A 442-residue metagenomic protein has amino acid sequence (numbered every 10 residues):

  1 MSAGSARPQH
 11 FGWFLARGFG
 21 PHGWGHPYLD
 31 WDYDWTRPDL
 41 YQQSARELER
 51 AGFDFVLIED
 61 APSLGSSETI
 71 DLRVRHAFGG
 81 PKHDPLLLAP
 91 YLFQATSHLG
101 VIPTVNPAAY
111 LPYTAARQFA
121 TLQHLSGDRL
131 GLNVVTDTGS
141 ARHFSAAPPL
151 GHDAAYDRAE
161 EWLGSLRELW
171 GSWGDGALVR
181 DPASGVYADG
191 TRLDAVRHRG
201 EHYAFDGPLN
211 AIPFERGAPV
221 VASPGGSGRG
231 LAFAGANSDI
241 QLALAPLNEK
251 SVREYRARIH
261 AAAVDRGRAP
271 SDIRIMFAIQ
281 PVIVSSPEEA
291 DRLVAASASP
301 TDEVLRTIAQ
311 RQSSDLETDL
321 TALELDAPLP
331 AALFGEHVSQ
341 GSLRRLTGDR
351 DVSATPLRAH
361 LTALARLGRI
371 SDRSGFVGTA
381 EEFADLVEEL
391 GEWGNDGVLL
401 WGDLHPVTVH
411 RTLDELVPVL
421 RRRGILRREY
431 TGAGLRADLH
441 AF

Functional and structural regions predicted by a protein language model:
S2-A95, R216-P219, A433: N-terminal beta1-alpha1-beta2 module of alpha/beta enzyme domains
S2-F19, A154-E215, K250-E389, R421-F442: An alpha-helical appendage that flanks or caps ligand/catalytic pockets
A3-A6, E49-R50, P90-S97, Q123-R129 (+3 more regions): Acidic (Asp/Glu)-rich catalytic clusters
Q9-W13, V56-I58, L99-V105, D128-V134 (+4 more regions): Hydrophobic faces of well-ordered beta-strands that scaffold small-molecule active sites in alpha/beta enzyme cores
F11, L48, G52, L92 (+8 more regions): Conserved, mostly hydrophobic/aromatic
W24-D39, P103-Y113, P149, D153 (+3 more regions): Active-site mouth loops of central-metabolism enzymes
D71-V101, V264-R266, T412-Y430: Alpha-helix-loop-beta-strand connector modules within alpha/beta enzyme cores
A95-T96, G100-S145, R158-W162: Hydrophobic or amphipathic alpha-helical targeting/insertion segments
